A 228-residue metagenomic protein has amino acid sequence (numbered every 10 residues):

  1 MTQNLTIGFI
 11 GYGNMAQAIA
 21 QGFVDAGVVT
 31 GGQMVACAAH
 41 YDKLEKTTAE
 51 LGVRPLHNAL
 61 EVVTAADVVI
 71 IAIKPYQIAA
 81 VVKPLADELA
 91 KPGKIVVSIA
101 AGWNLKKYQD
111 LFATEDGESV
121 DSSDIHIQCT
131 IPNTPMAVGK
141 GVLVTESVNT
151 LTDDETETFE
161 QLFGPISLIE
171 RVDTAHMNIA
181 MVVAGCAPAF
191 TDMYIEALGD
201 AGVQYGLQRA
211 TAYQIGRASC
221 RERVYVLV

Functional and structural regions predicted by a protein language model:
M1-H57, E61-A65, K140, A201-G206: NAD(P)+-binding Rossmann beta1-loop-alpha1 motif at the extreme N-terminus of oxidoreductases
F9, C37, L56, I71-A72 (+2 more regions): Active-site-adjacent beta-strand anchor residues
A16, A20, V82, Q109 (+1 more regions): Short-chain dehydrogenase/reductase
V35, K107-H126, V142-I179, F190-R223: Internal alpha-helical scaffold of NAD(P)-dependent oxidoreductase catalytic cores
C37, L56-N58, T130, V172-A175: Conserved beta-strand termini and adjacent loop/short-helix elements that scaffold enzyme active sites in alpha/beta
L51, A59-T145, N149: Rossmann-like NAD(P)(H) cofactor-binding subdomain of soluble oxidoreductases
Y225-L227: Hydrophobic topology marker
